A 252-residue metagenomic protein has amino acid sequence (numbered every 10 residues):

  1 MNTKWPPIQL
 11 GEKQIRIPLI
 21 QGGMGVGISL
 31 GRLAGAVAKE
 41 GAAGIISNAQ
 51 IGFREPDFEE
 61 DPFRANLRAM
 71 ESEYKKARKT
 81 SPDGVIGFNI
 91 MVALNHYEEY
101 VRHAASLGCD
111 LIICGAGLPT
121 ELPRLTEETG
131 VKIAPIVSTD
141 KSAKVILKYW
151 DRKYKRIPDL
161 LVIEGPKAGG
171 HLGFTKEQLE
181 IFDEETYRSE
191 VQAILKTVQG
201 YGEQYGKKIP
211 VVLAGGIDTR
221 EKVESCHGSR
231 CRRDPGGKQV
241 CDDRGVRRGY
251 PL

Functional and structural regions predicted by a protein language model:
M1-Y205: Active-site entrance/lid segments in N-terminal catalytic domains of soluble metabolic enzymes
T175-L252: Catalytic alpha/beta core domains of metabolic enzymes, predominantly
